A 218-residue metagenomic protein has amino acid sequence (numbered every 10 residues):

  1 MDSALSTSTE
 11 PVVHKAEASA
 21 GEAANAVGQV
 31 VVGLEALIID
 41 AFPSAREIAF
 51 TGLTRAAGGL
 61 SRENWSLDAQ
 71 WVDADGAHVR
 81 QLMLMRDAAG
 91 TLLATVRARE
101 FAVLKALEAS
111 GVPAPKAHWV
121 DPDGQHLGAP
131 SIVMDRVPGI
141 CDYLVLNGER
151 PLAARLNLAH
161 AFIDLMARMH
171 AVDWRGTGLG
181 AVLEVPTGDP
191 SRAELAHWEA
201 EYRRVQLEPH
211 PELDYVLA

Functional and structural regions predicted by a protein language model:
D2-F50: Juxta-kinase regulatory segment immediately upstream of eukaryotic protein kinase catalytic domains
T54-P211, Y215: ATP-binding pocket architecture of kinase catalytic cores
A218: Active-site Asp-x-Gly
